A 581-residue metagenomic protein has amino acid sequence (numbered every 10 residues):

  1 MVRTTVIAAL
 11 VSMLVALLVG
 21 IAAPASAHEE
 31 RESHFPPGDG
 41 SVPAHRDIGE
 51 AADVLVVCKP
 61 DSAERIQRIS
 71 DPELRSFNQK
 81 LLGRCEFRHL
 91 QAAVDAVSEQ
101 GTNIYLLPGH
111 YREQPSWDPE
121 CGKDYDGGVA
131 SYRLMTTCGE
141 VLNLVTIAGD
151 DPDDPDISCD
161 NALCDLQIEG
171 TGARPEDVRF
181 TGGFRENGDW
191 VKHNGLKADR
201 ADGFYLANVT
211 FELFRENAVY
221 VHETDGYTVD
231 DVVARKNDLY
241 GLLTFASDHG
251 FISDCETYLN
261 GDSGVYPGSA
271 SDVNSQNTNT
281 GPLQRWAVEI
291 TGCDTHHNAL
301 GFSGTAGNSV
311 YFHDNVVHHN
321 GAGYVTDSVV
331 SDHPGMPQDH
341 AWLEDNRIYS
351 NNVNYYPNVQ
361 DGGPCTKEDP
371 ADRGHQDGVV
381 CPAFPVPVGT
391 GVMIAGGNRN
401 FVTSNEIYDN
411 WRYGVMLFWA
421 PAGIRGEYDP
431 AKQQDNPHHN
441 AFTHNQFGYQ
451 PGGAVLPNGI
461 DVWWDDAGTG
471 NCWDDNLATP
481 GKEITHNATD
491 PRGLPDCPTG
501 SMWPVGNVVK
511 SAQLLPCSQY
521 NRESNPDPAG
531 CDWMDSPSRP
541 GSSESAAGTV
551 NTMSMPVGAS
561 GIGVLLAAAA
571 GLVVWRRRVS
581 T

Functional and structural regions predicted by a protein language model:
A8-G20: Bacterial N-terminal signal peptides
S26-A92, A96, H110-R112, W117-D118 (+1 more regions): Right-handed parallel beta-helix/beta-solenoid
R31-G49, G363-Q376, P382, G423-E427 (+2 more regions): Acidic, glycine- and Ser/Thr-rich low-complexity intrinsically disordered tracts in extracellular/secreted proteins
A51-V54, L81-C85, R112-C121, Y125-R215: Right-handed parallel beta-helix/beta-spiral solenoid domain characteristic of secreted/periplasmic
P115-S116, F184-N194, R215-V221, D238-A246 (+9 more regions): Short glycine/acidic-rich loop motifs that flank beta-strands on beta-rich extracellular proteins
D165, R174-E176, D202-L213, D225-Y240 (+9 more regions): Right-handed parallel beta-helix
S542-M553: C-terminal low-complexity, Ser/Thr- and acidic/Pro-rich disordered "stalk" regions positioned immediately N-terminal
G558-R577: A cross-kingdom C-terminal cell-surface attachment/processing module
